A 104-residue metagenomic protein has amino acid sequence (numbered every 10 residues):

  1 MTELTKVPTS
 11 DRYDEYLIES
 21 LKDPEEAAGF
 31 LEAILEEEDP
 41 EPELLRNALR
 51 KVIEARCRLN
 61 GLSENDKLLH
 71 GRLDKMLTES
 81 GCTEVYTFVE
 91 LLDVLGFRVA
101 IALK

Functional and structural regions predicted by a protein language model:
M1-A55: N-terminal flexible/basic segments that precede or flank functional cores
T9, I101-K104: Short, charged recognition helix plus adjacent turn of helix-turn-helix-like nucleic-acid-binding domains
L35-E36, T78-G81: Alpha-solenoid HEAT/Armadillo repeat architecture
P40, T83-Y86: Charged, alpha-helix-enriched surfaces in structured cytosolic catalytic cores of large nucleotide-utilizing machines
I53-E54, S80-T83: Helix-turn-helix/winged-helix DNA-binding modules
E54-M76: Short alpha-helical DNA-recognition segment
V85-A102: DNA major-groove recognition helix of helix-turn-helix/homeodomain DNA-binding modules
